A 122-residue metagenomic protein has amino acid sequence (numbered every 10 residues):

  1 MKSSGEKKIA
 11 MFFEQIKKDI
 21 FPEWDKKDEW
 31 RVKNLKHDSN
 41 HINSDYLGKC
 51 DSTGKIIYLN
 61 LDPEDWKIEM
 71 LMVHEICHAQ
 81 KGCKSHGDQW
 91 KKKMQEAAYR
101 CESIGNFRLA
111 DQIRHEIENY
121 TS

Functional and structural regions predicted by a protein language model:
M1-M70, A79-S122: Active-site-proximal or metal-binding-adjacent scaffold patches in catalytic folds
E75: Walker B catalytic acidic pair
